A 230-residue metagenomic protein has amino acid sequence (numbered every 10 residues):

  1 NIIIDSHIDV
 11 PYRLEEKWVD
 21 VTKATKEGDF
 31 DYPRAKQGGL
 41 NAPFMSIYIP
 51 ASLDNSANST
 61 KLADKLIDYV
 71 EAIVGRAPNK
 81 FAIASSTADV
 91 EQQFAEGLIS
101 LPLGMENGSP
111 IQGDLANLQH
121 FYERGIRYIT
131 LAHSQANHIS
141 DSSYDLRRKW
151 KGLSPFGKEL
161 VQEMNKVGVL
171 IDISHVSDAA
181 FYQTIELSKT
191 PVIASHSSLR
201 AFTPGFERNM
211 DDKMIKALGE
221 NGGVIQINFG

Functional and structural regions predicted by a protein language model:
N1-R148, R200, P204-G230: N-terminal hydrophobic targeting/anchoring segments and the immediately downstream early-domain regions of hydrolases
F156-G230: Catalytic pocket-lining loop regions of alpha/beta-barrel enzymes, especially the amidohydrolase/enolase/GH5 lineages
